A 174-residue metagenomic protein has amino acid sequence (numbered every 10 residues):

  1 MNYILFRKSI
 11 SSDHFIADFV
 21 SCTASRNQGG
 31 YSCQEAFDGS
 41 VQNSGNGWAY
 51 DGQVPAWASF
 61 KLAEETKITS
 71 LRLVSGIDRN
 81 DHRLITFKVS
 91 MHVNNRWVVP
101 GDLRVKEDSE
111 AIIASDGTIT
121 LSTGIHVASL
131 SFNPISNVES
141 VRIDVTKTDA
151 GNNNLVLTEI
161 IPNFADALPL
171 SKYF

Functional and structural regions predicted by a protein language model:
M1-A63, G76-H82, K106-G117, L121-S122 (+2 more regions): Disordered, acidic Ser/Thr/Pro-rich linker "stalks" and the adjacent N-terminal cap of the next globular domain
I4, L71, V89, I160-P162: Extracellular beta-strand elements of beta-rich domains used for carbohydrate recognition/degradation or cell-matrix
V54-P55, A63-R72, N137-S140: Extended extracellular/luminal ectodomain segments enriched in beta-structured repeat modules
I68, L84-K88, D102: Exposed beta-strand and adjacent loop surfaces of beta-rich binding modules that mediate intermolecular recognition
N80-N95: Short, surface-exposed beta-strand/strand-loop-strand elements in extracellular ectodomains
N95-D102, P169-L170: Surface-exposed loop/edge segments in extracytoplasmic proteins
S122-S140: Short, surface-exposed tryptophan/glycine-enriched loops that mediate extracellular molecular recognition
I143-G151: Short beta-strand-plus-loop segments that form exposed binding edges in beta-rich domains
